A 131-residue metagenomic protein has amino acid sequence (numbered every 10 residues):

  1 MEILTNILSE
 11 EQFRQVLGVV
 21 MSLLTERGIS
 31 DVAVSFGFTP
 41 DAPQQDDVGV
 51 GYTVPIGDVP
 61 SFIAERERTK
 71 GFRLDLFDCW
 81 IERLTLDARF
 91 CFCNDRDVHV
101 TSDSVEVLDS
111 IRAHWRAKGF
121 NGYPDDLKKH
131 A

Functional and structural regions predicted by a protein language model:
M1-A131: Structured alpha/beta or helical-core interaction and ligand-binding surfaces enriched in interleaved
